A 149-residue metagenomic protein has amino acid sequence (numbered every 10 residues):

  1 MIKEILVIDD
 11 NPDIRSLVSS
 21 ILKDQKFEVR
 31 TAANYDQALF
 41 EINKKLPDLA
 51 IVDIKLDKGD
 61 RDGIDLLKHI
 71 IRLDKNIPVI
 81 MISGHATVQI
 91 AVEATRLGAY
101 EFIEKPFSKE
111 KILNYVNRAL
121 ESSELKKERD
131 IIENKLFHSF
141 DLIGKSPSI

Functional and structural regions predicted by a protein language model:
P12-R30: Two-component/phosphorelay signaling modules centered on CheY-like receiver
K26-Y35, E41: Short hydrophobic/Thr-rich beta-strand motif most characteristic of the beta2 strand and flanking loop of CheY-like
F40, D60-N76, E93: Short amphipathic alpha-helix used as the core "switch/output" element in two-component signaling
K45-L56: Active-site beta3 strand of CheY-like receiver
T87-Q89, F107-V116: C-terminal output helix
E133-I149: AAA+ ATPase active-site-proximal loops
